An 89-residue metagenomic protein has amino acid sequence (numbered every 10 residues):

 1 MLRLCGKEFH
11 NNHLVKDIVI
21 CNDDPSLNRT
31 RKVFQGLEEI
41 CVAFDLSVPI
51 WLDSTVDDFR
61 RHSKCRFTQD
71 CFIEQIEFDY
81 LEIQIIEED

Functional and structural regions predicted by a protein language model:
L2-L4: Short structural boundary motif marking the start of a folded domain
L14-A43: Short, flexible N-terminal segments of the mature chain
G36-D89: Acidic, low-complexity intrinsically disordered segments
